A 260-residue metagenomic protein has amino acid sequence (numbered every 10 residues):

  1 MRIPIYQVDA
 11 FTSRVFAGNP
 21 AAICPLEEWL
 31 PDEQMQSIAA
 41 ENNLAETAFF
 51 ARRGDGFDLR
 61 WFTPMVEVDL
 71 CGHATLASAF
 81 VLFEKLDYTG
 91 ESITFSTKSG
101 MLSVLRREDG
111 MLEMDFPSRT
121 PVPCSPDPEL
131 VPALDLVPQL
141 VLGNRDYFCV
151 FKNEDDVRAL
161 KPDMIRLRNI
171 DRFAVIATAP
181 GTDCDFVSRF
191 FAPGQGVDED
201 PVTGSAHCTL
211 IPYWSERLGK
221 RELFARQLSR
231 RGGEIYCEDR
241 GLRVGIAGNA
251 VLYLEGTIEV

Functional and structural regions predicted by a protein language model:
M1-V260: Active-site proximal loop and beta-alpha junction motif in alpha/beta enzyme cores
